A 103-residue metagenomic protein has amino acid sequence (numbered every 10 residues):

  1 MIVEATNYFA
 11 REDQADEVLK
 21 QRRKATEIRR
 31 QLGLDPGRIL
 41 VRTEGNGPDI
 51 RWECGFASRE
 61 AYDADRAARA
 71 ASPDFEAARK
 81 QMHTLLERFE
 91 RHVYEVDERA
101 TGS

Functional and structural regions predicted by a protein language model:
M1-E17, Q21, T101: Surface-exposed interaction/gating patches
I2-F9, R38-A70: Short, well-ordered beta-strand segments in beta-rich or mixed alpha/beta enzyme and ligand-binding folds
F9, F56-R59, D63, A70-V93: Hydrophobic, ordered structural segments
Q14-I39, A70: Short amphipathic alpha-helical segments
E27, L32-R51, E76-S103: Glycine-rich beta-strand-turn "strand-cap" elements at beta-sheet edges
